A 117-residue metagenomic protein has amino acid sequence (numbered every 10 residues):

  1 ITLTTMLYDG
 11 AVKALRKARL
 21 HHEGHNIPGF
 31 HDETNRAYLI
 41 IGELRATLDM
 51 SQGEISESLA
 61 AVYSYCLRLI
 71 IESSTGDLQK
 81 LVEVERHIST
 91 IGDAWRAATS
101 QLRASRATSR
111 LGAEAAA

Functional and structural regions predicted by a protein language model:
T2-T5, D9, P28, G53 (+1 more regions): Short, solvent-exposed segments of well-ordered alpha helices
L7-G10, A14, E33-I40, V62-Y65 (+3 more regions): Amphipathic, well-ordered alpha-helical segments in soluble domains
A18, H22-G29, G76-Q79: Short helix-adjacent coil turns
G29-F30, A37, L81-V84: Solenoid-repeat scaffolds in large eukaryotic assemblies
E43-E57: Short, solvent-exposed, charged loop/turn and helix-capping segments that join or cap alpha-helices on peripheral
E54-A61, R110-L111: Glycine/charge-rich, flexible interdomain linkers and switch-proximal surface loops that mediate coupling
I70-E85: Amphipathic, charged alpha-helical scaffolds that flank and support histidine-based chemistry in signaling
E83-A117: Short terminal interaction segments
